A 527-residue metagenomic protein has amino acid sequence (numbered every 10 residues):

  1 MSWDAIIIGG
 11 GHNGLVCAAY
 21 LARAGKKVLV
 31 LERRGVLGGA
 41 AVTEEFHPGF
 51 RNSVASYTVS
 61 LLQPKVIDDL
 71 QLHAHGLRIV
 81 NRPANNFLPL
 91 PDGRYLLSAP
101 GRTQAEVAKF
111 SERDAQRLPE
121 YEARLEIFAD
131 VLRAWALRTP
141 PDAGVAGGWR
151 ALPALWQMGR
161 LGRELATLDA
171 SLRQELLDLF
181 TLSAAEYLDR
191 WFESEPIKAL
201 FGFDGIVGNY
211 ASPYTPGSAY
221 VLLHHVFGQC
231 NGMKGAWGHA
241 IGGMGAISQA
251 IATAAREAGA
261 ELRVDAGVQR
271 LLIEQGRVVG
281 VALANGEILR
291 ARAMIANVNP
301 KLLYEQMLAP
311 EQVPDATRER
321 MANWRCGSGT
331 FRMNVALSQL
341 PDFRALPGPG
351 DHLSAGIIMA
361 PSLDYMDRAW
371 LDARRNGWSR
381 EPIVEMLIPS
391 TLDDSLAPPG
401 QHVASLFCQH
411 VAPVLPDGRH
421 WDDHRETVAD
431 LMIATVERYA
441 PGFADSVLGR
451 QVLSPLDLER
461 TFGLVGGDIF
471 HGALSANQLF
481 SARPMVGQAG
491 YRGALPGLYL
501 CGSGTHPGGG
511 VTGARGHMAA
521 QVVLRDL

Functional and structural regions predicted by a protein language model:
M1-A5, R23-A24, L479-S481, M485-V486 (+2 more regions): Extreme N-terminal leader/targeting segments of oxidoreductases
M1-V36, A40-A41, V107-R113, T167-L172 (+2 more regions): Structural core of flavin- and non-heme-iron oxidoreductases, emphasizing the beta-strand/alpha-helix scaffold
S2-G148, L474, M518: N-terminal glycine-rich phosphate/pyrophosphate-binding loop and immediately adjacent elements
A108, G245, K301-Q306, S338 (+1 more regions): Conserved FAD/dinucleotide-binding core of flavoprotein oxidoreductases
E126-A258, L464-Q478: Active-site/ligand-binding neighborhood in enzyme catalytic cores
S194, K198-Y214, G377-P389, R438 (+1 more regions): A glycine-rich dinucleotide-binding beta-alpha-beta segment and adjacent secondary-structure elements that constitute
H239-I241, A260, G267-A397: Mid-domain catalytic core of redox enzymes that form a hydrophobic substrate pocket/lid adjacent to a catalytic redox
S503-L524: A conserved FAD-binding loop/helix module that cradles the flavin
